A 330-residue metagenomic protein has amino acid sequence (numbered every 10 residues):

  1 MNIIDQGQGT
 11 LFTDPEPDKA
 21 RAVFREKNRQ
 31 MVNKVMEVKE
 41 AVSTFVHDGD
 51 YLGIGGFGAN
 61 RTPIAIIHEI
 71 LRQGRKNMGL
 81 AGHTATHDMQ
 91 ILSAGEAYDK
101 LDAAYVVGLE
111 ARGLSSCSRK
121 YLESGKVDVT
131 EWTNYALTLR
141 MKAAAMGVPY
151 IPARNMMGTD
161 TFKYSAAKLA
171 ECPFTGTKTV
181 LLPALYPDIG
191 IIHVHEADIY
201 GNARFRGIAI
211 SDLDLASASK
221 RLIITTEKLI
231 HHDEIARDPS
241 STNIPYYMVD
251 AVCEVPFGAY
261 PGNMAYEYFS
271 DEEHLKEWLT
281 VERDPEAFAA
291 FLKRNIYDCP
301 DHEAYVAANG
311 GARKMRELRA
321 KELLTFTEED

Functional and structural regions predicted by a protein language model:
M1-D330: Conserved alpha/beta enzyme-core scaffold
